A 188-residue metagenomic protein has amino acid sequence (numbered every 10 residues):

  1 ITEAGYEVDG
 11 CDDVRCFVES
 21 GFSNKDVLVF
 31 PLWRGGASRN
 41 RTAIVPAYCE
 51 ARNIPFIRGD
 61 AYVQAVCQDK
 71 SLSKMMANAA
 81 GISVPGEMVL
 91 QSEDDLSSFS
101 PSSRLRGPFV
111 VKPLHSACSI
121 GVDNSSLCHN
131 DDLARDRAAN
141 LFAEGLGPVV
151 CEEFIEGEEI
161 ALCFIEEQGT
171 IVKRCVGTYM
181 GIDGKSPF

Functional and structural regions predicted by a protein language model:
T2-L90: Conserved N-proximal alpha/beta basic substrate-recognition cap immediately N-terminal to, or forming the N-lobe
C11, L32, K112, E152 (+1 more regions): A cross-family glycoside hydrolase active-site/sugar-binding cleft signature
F17-V18, A117, E158-A161: Short, active-site-adjacent cap segments at secondary-structure transitions
F22, Q64-V150, E156: Active-site nucleotide/adenylate-binding loops and adjacent lid/helix of ATP-dependent enzymes
V29, F56, E87, V111 (+2 more regions): Generic preference for hydrophobic
G35, E93, L114-H115, I155 (+2 more regions): Short, flexible active-site-adjacent loop segments at beta-strand->alpha-helix junctions, enriched in small/polar
N53-P55, R106, Q168-I171: Glycine-enriched alpha-helix->loop->beta-strand junction motifs that scaffold or abut catalytic
D131-F188: Phosphate-binding site of ATP-dependent enzymes
